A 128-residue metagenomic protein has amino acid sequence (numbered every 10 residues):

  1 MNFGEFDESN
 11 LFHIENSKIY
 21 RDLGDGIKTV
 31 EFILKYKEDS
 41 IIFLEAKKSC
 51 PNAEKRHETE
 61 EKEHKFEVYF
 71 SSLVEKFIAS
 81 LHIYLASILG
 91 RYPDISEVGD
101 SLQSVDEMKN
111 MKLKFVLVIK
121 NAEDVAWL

Functional and structural regions predicted by a protein language model:
M1-V30: Basic, amphipathic N-terminal segments that precede the first structured/catalytic domain
F32-L34, I42-K48: Conserved catalytic cores of phosphodiester-cleaving nucleases, focusing on short active-site segments
I33, V116-V118: Residue-level recognition of well-ordered beta-strand positions that form the cores of beta-sheet-rich folds across
S40-I42, K114: Structural motif
S49-V116, E123: Catalytic cores of nucleic-acid endonucleases
D124-L128: Polybasic (Lys/Arg-rich)
